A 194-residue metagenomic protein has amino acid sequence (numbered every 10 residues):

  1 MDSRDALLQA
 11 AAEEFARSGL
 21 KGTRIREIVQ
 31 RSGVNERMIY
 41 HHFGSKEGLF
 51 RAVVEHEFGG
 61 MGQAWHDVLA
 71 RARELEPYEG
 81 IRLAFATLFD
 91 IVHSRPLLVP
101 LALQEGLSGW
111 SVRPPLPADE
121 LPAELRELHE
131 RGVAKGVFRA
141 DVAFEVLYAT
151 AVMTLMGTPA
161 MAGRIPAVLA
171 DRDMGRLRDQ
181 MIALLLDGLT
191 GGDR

Functional and structural regions predicted by a protein language model:
D2-S3, V34, S94: The short coil/loop that forms the "turn" connecting the two helices of the helix-turn-helix
A6, A10, E14-G48, A52-V53: Helix-turn-helix
R17-K21, R95, K135: Short coil/turn segments at alpha/beta junctions that flank glycine-rich nucleotide-binding fingerprints
A52, H66-S94, F144, Y148-A151 (+1 more regions): Hydrophobic alpha-helical connector segments
G59-H66, W110-K135, E145-V146, R176: Amphipathic alpha-helical packing segments from all-alpha helical-bundle domains
G80, V92-V112, A160-A167: Amphipathic alpha-helical segments used for helix-helix packing
D90, S94, A123-K135, T150-R194: C-terminal peripheral helix-coil segments that are non-catalytic and often amphipathic
